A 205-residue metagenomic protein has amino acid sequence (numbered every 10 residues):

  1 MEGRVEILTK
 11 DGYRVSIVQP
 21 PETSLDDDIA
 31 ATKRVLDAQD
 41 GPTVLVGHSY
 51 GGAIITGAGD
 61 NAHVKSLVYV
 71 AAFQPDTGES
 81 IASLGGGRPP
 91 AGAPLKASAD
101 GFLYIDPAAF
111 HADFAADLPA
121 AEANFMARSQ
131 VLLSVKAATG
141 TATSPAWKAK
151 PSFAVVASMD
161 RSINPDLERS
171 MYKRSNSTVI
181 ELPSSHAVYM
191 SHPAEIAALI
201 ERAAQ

Functional and structural regions predicted by a protein language model:
M1-G41: Active-site catalytic motif of lipid deacylating hydrolases and related acyltransferases
P20-E22, A72, S184: Active-site loop/turn elements of alpha/beta-hydrolase fold enzymes, especially the short glycine-/histidine-rich
D28, L132-A194, A198: Conserved serine/cysteine hydrolase catalytic core
A38-G41, K148, A203-Q205: Glycine-rich phosphate-binding loop signature in dinucleotide/nucleotide-binding domains
V46-G51, I55: Gly/Ala-rich beta-loop-alpha elbow adjacent to hydrolase catalytic centers
D60-P107, S134-T141, I163: Flexible "cap/lid" loop of the alpha/beta hydrolase fold
F102-A146: Conserved alpha/beta-hydrolase catalytic His-Asp/Glu region
